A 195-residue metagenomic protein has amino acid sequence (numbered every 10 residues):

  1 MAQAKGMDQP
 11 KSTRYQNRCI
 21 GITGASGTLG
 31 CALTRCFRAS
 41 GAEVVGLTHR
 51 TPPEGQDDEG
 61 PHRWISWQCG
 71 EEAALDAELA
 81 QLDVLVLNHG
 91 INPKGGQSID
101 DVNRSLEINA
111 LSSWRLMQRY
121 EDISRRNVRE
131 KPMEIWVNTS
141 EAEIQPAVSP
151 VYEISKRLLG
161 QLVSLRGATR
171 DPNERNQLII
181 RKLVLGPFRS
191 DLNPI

Functional and structural regions predicted by a protein language model:
I22-A39: N-terminal Rossmann NAD(P)H-binding glycine-rich loop of SDR-like oxidoreductase domains
T23, L47, N88-H89, P132-A142 (+1 more regions): SDR active-site strand-loop-helix element
A39-Q56: Conserved glycine-rich Rossmann-like NAD(P)H-binding loop of the short-chain dehydrogenase/reductase
T51-A73: Rossmann-fold cofactor-recognition segment
V86-G95: Conserved NAD(P)H cofactor-binding loop of Rossmann-fold oxidoreductase domains
K94-I99, R125-E174, R189-D191: Catalytic loop of short-chain dehydrogenase/reductase
G95-N109: Short alpha-helical oligomerization interface
I108-E130: Amphipathic alpha-helical dimer-interface segment in Rossmann-like NAD(P)H-dependent oxidoreductases
